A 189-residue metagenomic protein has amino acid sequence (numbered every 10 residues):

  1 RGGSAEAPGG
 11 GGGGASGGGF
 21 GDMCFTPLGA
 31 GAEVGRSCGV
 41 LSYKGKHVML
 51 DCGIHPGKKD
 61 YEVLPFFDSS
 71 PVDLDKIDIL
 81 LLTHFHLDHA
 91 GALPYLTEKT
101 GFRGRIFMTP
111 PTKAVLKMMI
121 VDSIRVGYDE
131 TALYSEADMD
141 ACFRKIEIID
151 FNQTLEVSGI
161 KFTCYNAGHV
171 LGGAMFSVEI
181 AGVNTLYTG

Functional and structural regions predicted by a protein language model:
R1: Iron-sulfur (Fe-S) cluster-binding modules
G9, G13-D75, I148-G189: Core dinuclear metal-dependent hydrolase active-site scaffold
G31-R36, Y43-G104, M108-A114, M119-I146: Pre-active-site segment of Zn-dependent metallo-hydrolases
